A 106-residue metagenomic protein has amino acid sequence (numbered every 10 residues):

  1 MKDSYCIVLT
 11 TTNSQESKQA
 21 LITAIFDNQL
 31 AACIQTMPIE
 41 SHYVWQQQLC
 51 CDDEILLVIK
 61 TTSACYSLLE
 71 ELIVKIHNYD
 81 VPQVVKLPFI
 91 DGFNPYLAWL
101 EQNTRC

Functional and structural regions predicted by a protein language model:
M1-C106: Positively charged, small/polar-rich N-terminal and surface patches that mediate targeting and assembly and bind
